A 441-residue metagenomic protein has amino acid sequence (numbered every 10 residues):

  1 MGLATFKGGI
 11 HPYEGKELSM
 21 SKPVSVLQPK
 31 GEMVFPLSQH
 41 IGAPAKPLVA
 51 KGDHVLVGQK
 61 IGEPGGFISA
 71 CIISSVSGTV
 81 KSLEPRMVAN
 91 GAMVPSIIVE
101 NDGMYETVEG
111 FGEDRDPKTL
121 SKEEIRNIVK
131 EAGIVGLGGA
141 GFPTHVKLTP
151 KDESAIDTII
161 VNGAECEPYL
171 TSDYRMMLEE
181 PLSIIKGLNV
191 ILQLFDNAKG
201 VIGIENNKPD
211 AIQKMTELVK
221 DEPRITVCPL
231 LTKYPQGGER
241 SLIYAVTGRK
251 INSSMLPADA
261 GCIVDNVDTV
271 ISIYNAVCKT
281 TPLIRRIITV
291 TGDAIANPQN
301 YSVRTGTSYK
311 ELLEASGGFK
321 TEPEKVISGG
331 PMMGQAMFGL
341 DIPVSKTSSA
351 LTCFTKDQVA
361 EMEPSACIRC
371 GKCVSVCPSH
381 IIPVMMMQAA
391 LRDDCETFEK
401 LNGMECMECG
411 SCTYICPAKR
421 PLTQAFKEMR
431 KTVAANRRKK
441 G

Functional and structural regions predicted by a protein language model:
M1-L48: N-terminal, Lys/Arg-enriched amphipathic/low-complexity engagement segments that precede the first folded domain
A50-E63, S82: Short, well-structured beta-strand-loop connectors
G78-V80: Conserved hydrophobic positions within beta-strands
D102-I128, G133, G138, K151 (+3 more regions): Flanking helices and flexible, charged tails adjoining ferredoxin-like Fe-S electron-transfer domains in multi-subunit
T107-V108, G136, I159-D173, A294: Gly-rich Lys/Arg/Thr-decorated short loops/hinges at beta-loop-alpha junctions or inter-strand turns that position
L178-Q193: Histidine-anchored nucleotide/phosphate-binding helix
N197-Y309, A315-K320, G330: Hydrophobic alpha-helical positions that pack around
S348-P364, V374, P378-G441: Ferredoxin-type iron-sulfur electron-transfer modules in oxidoreductases and energy-metabolism complexes
